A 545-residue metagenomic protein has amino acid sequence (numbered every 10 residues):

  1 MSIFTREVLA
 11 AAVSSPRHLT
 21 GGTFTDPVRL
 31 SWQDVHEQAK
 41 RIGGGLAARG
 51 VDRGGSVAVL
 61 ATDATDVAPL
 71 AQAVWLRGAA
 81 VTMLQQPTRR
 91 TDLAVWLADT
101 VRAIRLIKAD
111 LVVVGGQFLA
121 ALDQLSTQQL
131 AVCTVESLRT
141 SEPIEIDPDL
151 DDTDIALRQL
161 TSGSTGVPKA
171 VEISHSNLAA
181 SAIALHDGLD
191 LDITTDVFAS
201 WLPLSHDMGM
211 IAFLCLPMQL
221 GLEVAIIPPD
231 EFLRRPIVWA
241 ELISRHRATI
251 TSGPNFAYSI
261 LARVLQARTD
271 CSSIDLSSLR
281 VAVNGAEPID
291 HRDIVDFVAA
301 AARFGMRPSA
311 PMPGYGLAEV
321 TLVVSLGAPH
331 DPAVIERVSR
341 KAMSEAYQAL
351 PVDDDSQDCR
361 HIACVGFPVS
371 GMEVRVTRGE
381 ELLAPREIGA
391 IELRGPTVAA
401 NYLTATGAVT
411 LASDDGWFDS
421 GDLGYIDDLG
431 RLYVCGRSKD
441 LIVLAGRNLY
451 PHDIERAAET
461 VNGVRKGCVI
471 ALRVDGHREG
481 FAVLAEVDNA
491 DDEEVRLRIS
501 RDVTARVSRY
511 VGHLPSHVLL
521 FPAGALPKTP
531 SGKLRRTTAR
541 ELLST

Functional and structural regions predicted by a protein language model:
M1-R49, R53, A71: N-lobe entry segment of adenylate-forming
I3, H361-P451: Conserved ATP-binding/catalytic segment of the ANL
P16-R17, E142-L160, V167, E172 (+2 more regions): Conserved pre-ATP/AMP-binding loop-to-beta segment of ANL
V28, G45-T91, D196, S200-L204 (+2 more regions): Conserved AMP-binding/adenylate-forming
A180-V197, D207-T249, S259, R263-D270: Conserved AMP-binding/adenylation subdomain of ANL enzymes
A248-S252, L265-D358, E373, E380: Gly/Ser/Thr-rich phosphate-binding loop
T251, G395, A400-N401, L423-V511: AMP-binding/adenylate-forming catalytic core of the ANL superfamily
I442, C468, L472, A482-V483 (+1 more regions): Conserved C-terminal "lid"/linker of ANL adenylate-forming enzymes
